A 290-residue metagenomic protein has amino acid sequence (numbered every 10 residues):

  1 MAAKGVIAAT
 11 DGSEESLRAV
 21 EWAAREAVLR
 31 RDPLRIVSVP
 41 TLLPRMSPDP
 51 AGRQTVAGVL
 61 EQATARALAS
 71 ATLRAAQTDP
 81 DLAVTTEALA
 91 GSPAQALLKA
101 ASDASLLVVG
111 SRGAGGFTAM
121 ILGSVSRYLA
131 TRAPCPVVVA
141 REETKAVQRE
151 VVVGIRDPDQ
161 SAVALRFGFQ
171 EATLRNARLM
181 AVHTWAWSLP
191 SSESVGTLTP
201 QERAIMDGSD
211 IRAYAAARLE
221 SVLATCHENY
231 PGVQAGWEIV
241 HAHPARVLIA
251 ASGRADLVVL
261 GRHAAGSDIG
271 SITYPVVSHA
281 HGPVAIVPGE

Functional and structural regions predicted by a protein language model:
M1-A2, E15, T55-G58, L73-L107 (+2 more regions): Structural beta-alpha unit
M1-Q54, E150-I205, H227-A235, L257 (+1 more regions): Small/aliphatic-rich secondary-structure junction motif
L17, E21-A24, V28, I36 (+6 more regions): Conserved N-terminal glycine/acidic-rich loop preference
R35-V37, T85-L89, V138, M180-V182 (+2 more regions): General small-molecule cofactor/ligand-binding pocket signal
Q54-R66, Q201-A215: A short acidic, glycine-rich active-site loop that binds or catalyzes chemistry on phosphate/adenosine moieties
L106-Y128, Q148, Q234, G253 (+2 more regions): Glycine-rich, Arg-bearing micro-motifs that act as flexible, cationic patches
G110-S111, V137-E142, V284-G289: Short beta-strand elements of ligand-binding domains
S124-E143: Short, structured interface segments
